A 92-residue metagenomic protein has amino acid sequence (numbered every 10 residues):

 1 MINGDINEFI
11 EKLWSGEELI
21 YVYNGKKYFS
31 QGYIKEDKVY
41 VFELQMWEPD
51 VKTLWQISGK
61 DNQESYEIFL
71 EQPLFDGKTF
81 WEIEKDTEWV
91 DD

Functional and structural regions predicted by a protein language model:
M1-Y23: Negatively charged, low-complexity tracts enriched in Asp/Glu with abundant Ser/Thr
Y21, Y40, E48, P73-L74 (+1 more regions): Intrinsically disordered, low-complexity regions enriched in Ser/Pro/Gly/Gln/His and often acidic
Y28-F29: Short, isolated positions in well-ordered beta-strands
Y33-Q56: Short, surface-exposed, low-complexity cationic segments
L54-D92: Acidic, low-complexity intrinsically disordered segments
